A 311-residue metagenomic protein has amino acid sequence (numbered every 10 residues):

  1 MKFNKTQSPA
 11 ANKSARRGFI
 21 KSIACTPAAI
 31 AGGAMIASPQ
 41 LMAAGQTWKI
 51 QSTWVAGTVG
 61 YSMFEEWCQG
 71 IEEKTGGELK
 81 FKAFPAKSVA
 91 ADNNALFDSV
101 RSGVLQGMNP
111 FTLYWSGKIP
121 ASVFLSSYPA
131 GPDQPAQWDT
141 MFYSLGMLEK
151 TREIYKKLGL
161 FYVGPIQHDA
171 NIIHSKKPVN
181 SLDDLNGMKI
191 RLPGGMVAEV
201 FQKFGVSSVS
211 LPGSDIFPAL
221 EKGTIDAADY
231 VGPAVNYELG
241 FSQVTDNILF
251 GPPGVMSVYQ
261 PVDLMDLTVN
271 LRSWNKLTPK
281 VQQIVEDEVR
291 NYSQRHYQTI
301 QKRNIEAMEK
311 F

Functional and structural regions predicted by a protein language model:
M1, P39-Q40: Intrinsic-disorder/low-complexity peptide segments enriched for small residues
M1-G18: Secretory targeting signals
K13-S14, G18-I36, M42-Q137, L148 (+1 more regions): N-terminal secretory/targeting leader peptides
L145: Electropositive phosphate-/nucleotide-binding environments in soluble metabolic enzymes
